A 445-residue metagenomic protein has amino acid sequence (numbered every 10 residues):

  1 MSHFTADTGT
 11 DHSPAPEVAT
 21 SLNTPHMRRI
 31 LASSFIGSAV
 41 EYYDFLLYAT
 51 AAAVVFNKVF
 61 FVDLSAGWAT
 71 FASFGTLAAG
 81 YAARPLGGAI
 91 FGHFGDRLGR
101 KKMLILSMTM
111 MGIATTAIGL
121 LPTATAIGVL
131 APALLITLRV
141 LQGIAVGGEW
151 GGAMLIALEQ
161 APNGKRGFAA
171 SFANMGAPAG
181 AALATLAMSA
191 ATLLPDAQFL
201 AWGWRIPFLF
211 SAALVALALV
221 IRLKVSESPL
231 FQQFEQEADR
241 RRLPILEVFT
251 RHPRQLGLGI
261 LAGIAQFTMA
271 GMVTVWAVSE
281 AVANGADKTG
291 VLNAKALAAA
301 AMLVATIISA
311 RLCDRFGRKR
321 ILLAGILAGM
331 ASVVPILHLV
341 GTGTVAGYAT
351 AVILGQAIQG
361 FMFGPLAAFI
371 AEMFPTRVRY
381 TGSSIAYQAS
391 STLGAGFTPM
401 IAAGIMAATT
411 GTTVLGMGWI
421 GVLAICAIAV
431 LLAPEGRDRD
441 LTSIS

Functional and structural regions predicted by a protein language model:
A49, P253-M302, A395-T398: Extracytoplasmic gate region of multi-pass secondary transporters
A52-L86: Extracellular/periplasmic helix-loop-helix junction of adjacent transmembrane segments in MFS-like secondary
G88-R100, T306-R318: Helix-to-loop junctions at the C-terminal end of transmembrane segments in multipass secondary transporters
R97-T109, R315-I326: Cytoplasmic membrane-interface "Motif A"-like loop-to-helix N-cap segments of 12-TM Major Facilitator Superfamily
T109-I127, A328-T342: C-terminal ends and interior cores of transmembrane alpha-helices in multi-pass membrane transporters/permeases
F168-S189, Y387-T398: Glycine-rich segments within core transmembrane alpha-helices of 12-TM secondary carriers
A177-R222: Helix-loop-helix hairpin linking two adjacent transmembrane segments in secondary transporters
R377-A408: A late C-terminal transmembrane helix in Major Facilitator Superfamily
